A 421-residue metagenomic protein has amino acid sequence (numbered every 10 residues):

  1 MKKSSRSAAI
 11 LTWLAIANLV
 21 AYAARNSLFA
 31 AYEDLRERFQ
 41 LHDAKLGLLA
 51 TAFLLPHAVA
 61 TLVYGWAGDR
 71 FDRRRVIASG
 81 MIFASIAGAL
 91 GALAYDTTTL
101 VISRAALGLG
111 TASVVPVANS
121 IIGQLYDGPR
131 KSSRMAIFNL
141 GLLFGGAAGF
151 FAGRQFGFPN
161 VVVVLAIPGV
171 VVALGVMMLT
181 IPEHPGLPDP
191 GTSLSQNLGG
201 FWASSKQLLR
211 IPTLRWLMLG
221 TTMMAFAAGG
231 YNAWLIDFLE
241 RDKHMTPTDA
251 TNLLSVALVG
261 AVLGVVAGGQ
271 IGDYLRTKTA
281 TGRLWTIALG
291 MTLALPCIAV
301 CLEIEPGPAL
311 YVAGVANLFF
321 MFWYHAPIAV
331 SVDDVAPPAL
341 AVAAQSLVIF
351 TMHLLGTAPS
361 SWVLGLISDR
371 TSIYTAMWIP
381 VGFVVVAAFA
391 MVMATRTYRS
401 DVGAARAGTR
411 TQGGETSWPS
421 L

Functional and structural regions predicted by a protein language model:
M1-K3, H184-M218, D242, G413-T416: Juxtamembrane intracellular "pre-TM" segments in multi-pass secondary transporters
N26, L54-L62, A112, G146-A147 (+2 more regions): Residue-level signature of mid-helix packing/kink "hotspots" within the transmembrane helices of 12-pass Major
L28-F29, P212-V266, H325, A329 (+1 more regions): Extracytoplasmic gate region of multi-pass secondary transporters
Q40, D72, L93-T99, G110 (+2 more regions): Helix-breaking motifs and short loop linkers at transmembrane-helix boundaries and internal kinks in secondary membrane
V59-T98: Conserved MFS/SLC helix-loop-helix module at the cytosolic interface between two early adjacent transmembrane helices
I82-Y95, M291-E305: C-terminal ends and interior cores of transmembrane alpha-helices in multi-pass membrane transporters/permeases
S103-G141: Cytoplasmic helix-loop-helix junction between adjacent transmembrane helices in 12-TM secondary transporters
F138-T180: Helix-loop-helix hairpin linking two adjacent transmembrane segments in secondary transporters
